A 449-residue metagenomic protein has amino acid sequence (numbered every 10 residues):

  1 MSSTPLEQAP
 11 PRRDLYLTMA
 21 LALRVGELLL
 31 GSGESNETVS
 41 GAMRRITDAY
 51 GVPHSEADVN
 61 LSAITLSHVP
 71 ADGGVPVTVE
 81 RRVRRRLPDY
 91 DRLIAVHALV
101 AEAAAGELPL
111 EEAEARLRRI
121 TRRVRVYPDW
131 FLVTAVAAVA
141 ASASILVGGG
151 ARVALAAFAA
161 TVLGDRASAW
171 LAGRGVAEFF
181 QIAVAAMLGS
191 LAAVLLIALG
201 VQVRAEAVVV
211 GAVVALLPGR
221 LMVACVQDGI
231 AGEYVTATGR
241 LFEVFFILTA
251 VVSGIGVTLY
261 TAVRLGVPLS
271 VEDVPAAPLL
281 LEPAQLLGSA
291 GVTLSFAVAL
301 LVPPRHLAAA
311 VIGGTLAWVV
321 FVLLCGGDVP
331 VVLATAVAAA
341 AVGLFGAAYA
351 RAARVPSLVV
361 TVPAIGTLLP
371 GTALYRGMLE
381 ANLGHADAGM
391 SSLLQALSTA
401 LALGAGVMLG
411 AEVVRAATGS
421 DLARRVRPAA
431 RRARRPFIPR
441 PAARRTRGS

Functional and structural regions predicted by a protein language model:
M1-A113: Soluble N-terminal domains of membrane-associated systems
R24-V25, L358-T361: Short, local alpha-helical segments
L87-L344, A348-V359, G366-L368, G377-S449: Alpha-helical transmembrane segments and their membrane-interface boundaries that form or gate the permeation pathway
G371: Short glycine/threonine-rich loop/turn motifs
